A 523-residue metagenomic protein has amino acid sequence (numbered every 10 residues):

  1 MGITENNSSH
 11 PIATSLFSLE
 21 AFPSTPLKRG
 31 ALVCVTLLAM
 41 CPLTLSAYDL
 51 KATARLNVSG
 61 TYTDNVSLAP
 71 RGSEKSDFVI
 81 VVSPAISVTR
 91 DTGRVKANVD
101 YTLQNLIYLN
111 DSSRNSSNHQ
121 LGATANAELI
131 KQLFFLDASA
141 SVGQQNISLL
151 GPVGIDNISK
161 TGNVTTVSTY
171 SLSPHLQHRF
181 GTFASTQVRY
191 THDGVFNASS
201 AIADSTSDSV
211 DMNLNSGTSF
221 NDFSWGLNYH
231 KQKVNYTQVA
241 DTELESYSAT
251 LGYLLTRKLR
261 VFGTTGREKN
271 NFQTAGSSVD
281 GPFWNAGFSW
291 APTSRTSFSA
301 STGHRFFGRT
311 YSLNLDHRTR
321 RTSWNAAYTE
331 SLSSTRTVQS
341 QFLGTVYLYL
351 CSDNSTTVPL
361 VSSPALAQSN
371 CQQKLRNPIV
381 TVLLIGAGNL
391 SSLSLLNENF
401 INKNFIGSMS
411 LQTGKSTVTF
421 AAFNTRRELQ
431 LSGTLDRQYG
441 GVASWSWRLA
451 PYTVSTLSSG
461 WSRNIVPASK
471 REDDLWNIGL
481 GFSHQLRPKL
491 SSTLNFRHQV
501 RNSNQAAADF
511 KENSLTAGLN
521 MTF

Functional and structural regions predicted by a protein language model:
M1-L27: N-terminal secretory signal peptides that target proteins for export/translocation
G2, C41, L45-F523: Gram-negative and organellar
S9, S15-L16, V33-C34, V95 (+1 more regions): Intrinsically disordered, low-complexity segments enriched in polar/charged small residues
S18-A21, L37, V79, L315: Residue-level detector of alpha-helical hydrophobic segments embedded in or interacting with membranes
G30-P42: Bacterial N-terminal signal peptides
